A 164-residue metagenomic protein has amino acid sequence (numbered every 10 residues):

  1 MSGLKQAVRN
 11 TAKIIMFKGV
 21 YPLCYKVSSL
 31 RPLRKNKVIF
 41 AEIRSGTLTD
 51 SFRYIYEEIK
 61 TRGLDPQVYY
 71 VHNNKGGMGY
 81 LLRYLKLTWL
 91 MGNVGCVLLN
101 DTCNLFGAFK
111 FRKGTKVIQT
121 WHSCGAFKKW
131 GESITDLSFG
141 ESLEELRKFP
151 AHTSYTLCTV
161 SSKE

Functional and structural regions predicted by a protein language model:
M1-R44: Membrane-proximal basic amphipathic "stem/tether" segments
K37-E164: Active-site and donor-binding regions of nucleotide-sugar-utilizing enzymes
